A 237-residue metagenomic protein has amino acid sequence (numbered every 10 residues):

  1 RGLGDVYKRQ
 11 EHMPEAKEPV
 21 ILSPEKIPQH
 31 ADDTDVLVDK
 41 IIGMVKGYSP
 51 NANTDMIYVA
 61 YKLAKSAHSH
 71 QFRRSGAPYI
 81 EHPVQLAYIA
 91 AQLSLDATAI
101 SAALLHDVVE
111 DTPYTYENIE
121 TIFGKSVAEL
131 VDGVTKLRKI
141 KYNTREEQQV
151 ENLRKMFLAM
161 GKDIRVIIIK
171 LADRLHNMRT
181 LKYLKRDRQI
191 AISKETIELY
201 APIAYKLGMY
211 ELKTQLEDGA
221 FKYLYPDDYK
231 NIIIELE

Functional and structural regions predicted by a protein language model:
R1-Y7: Short, small-residue-biased leader/transition segments that mark boundaries at the very start of proteins
K8-E237: Active-site helical microenvironments for divalent-metal-assisted chemistry
